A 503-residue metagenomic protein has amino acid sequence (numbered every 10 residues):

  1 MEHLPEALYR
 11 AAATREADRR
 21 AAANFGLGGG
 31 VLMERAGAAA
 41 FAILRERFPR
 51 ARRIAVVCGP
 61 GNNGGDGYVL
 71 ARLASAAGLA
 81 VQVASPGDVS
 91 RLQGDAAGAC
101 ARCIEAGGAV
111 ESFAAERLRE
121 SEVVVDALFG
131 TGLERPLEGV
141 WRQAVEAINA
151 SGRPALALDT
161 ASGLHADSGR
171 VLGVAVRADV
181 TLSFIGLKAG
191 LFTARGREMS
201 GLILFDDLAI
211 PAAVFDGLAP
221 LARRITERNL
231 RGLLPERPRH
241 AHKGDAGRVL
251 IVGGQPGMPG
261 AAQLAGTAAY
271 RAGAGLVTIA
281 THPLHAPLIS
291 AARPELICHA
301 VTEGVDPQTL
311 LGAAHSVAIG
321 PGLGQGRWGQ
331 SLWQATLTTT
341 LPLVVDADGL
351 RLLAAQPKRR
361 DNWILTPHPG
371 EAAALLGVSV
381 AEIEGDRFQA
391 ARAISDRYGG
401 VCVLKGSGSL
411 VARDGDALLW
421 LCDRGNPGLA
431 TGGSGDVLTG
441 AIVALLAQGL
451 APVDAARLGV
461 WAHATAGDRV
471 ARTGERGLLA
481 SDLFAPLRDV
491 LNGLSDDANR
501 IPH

Functional and structural regions predicted by a protein language model:
M1-P86, Q93, L191-A347, R351-I364 (+2 more regions): Small-residue (G/A/S/T)-rich helix-start motifs and N-terminal tracts that mark the onset
L92-A101: Core alpha/beta nucleotide-donor-binding catalytic domains of modification enzymes
G98, R119, G186: Short, conserved phosphate-binding/catalytic loop or strand-edge motifs used in phosphoryl-/nucleotidyl-transfer
I104: Acidic/His- and Gly-rich active-site-bordering loop/insert found across diverse amide/peptide-bond hydrolases
G107-E120, V301-T309: Short acidic low-complexity segments
F113, R117-P136, V317-G324: Glycine-rich phosphate-binding loop
R117-E122, I148, A175, L311-G312 (+2 more regions): A short, aliphatic-rich alpha-helical micro-motif
E122-V123, L128-P220: Internal gly/pro-rich beta-alpha loop/helix module that stabilizes soluble enzyme cofactors or their anionic handles
